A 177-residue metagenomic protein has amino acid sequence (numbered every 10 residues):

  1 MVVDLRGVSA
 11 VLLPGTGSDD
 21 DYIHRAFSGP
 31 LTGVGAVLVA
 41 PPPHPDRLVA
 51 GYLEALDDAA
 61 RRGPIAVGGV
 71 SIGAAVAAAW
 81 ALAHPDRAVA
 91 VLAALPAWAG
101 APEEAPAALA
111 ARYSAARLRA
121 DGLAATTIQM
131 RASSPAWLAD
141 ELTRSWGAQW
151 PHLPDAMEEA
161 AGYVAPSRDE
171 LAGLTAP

Functional and structural regions predicted by a protein language model:
M1-D46: Conserved HGGG/HGGXW glycine-rich cap/lid loop of the alpha/beta-hydrolase fold
T32, R47-I65: Conserved acidic catalytic loop of the alpha/beta-hydrolase fold
G69-A77: Gly/Ala-rich beta-loop-alpha elbow adjacent to hydrolase catalytic centers
A79-A83: Active-site signature of alpha/beta-hydrolase-fold catalytic machinery across serine- and Asp/Cys-nucleophile hydrolases
L95-R144, W150-P154: Helix-rich cap/lid subdomain of alpha/beta-hydrolase
E158-P177: Conserved serine/cysteine hydrolase catalytic core
